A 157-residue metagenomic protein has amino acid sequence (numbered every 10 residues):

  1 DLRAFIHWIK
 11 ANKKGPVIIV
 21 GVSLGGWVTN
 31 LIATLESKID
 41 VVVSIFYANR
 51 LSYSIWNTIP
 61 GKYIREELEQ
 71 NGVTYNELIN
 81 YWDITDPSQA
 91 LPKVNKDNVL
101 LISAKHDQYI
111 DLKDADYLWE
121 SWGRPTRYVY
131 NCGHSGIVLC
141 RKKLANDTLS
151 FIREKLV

Functional and structural regions predicted by a protein language model:
D1-N12: Alpha/beta-hydrolase active-site loop
P16-I18, V41: Residue in the alpha/beta-hydrolase core beta-strand immediately N-terminal to the catalytic nucleophile
V20-T29: Gly/Ala-rich beta-loop-alpha elbow adjacent to hydrolase catalytic centers
L31-Y75, V129: Hydrolase active-site cap/lid region
T74-L91: Active-site nucleophile elbow and catalytic-triad environment of alpha/beta-hydrolase enzymes
V94-N95, L100-S103, D107: Short beta-strand/loop motif that positions the catalytic acidic residue of the alpha/beta-hydrolase fold
Q108-D114: Conserved alpha/beta-hydrolase "acid-adjacent" motif
C132-A145: Catalytic histidine-centered segment of alpha/beta-hydrolase-like enzymes
